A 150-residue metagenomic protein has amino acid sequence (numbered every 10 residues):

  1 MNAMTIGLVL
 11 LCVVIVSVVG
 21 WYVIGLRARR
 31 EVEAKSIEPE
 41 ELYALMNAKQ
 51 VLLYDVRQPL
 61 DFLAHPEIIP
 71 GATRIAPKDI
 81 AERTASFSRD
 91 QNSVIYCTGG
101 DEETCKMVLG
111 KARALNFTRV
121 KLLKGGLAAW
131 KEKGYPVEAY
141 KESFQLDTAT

Functional and structural regions predicted by a protein language model:
M1-P66, K141-T150: Flexible, polar/low-complexity N-terminal or interdomain linker segments that lie immediately upstream of folded
E38, A76, K124: Short loop/edge segments at beta-strand edges and connector loops that shape dinucleotide/nucleotide cofactor-binding
L53, A72-R74, V120-L122: Conserved beta-strand scaffold positions in the cores of enzyme catalytic domains, especially in NTP/NDP-utilizing
Q58-R89: Extracytoplasmic/periplasmic/luminal assembly and interaction segments in envelope/secretory/respiratory proteins
A64-P66, K106, K133: Short, well-ordered secondary-structure micro-motifs
P70-T73, V137-K141: Short, hinge-like loop/turn segments at secondary-structure boundaries
T84-K131: Catalytic cysteine-centered active loop of the rhodanese-like fold, especially the PTP/DSP P-loop
N92-I95, P136, S143: Compact, charge-rich alpha-helical regulatory domains located at protein termini
